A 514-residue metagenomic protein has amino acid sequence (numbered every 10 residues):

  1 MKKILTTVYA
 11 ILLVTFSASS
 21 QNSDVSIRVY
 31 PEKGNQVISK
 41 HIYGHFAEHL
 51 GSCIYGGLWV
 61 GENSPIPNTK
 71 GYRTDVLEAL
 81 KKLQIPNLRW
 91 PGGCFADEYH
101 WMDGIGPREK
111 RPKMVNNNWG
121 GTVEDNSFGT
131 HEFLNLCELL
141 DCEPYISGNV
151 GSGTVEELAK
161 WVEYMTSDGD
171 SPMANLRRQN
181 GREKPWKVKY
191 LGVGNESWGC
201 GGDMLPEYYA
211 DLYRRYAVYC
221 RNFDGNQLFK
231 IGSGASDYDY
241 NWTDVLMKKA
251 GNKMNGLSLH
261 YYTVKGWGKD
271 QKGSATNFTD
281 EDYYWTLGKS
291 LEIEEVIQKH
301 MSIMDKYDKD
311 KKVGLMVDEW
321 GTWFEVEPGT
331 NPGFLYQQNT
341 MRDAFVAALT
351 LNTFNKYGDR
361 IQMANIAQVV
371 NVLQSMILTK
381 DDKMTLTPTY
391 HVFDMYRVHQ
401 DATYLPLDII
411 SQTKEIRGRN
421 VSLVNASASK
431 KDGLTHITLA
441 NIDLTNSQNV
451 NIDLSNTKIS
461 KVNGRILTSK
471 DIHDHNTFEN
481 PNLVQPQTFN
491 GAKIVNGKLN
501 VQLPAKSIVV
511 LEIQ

Functional and structural regions predicted by a protein language model:
M1-S23: Bacterial Sec-dependent N-terminal signal peptides
S20-G256, I293-E294, Q298-V326, T330-Q514: Non-catalytic accessory regions flanking glycosidase/transglycosidase catalytic cores in CAZymes
L259: Histidine-centered catalytic micro-motifs
Y262-Y284, T330: Active-site His/acidic residue clusters
G288-K289: Beta-strand-rich domain onsets/edges
